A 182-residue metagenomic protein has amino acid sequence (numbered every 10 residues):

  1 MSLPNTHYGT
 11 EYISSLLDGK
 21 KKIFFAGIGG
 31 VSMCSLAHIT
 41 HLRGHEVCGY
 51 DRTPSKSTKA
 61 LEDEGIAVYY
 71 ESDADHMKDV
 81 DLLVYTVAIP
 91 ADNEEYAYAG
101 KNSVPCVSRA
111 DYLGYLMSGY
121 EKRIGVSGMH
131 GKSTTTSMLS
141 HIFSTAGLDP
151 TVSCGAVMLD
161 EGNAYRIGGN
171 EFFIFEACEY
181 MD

Functional and structural regions predicted by a protein language model:
M1-Y112: N-terminal leader/targeting and accessory segments in enzymes
S14-L16, I39, E62, H76 (+2 more regions): Phosphate-binding loop of NTP-binding sites
